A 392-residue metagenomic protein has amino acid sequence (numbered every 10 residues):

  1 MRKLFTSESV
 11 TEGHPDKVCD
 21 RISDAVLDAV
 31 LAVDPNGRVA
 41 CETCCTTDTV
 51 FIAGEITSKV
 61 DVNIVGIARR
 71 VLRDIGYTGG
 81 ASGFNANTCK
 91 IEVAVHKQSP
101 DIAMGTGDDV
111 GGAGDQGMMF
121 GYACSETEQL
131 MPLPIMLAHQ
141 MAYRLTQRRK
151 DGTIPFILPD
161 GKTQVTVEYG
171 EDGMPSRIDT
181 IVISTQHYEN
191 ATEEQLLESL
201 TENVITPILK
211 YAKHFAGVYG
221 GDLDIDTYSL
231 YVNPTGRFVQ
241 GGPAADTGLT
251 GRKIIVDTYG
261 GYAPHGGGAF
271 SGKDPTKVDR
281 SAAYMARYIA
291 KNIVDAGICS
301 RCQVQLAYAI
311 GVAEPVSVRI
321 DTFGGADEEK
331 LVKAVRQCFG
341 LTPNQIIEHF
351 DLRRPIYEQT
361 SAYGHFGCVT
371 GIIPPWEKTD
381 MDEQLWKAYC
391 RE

Functional and structural regions predicted by a protein language model:
M1-A40, Y389: N-terminal, positively charged regions that mediate nucleic acid binding
T6, D48, R73-Q240, G367 (+1 more regions): Glycine-rich, mobile lid/loop segments that gate access to catalytic sites or pores
E8-V10, H14-C19, G112-T127, V239-A263 (+2 more regions): Conserved phosphate/anionic-ligand binding catalytic regions in large, soluble enzymes, centered on
E12-L31, E126-Q147, K273-G297: Alpha-helical support elements that line or immediately flank enzyme active sites and cofactor-binding pockets
V39-C41, G161-V167, Y228-V232, I298-A309: A short glycine-rich, hydrophobically flanked beta-strand micro-motif that places a catalytic Asp/Glu for divalent metal
V39-S58, I310-E314: Short, charge-patterned binding micro-sites
T46, R301, A309-E392: Internal helix-turn-beta structural module
R252-I254, Y259-Q303, E314-D321: C-terminal catalytic subdomain
